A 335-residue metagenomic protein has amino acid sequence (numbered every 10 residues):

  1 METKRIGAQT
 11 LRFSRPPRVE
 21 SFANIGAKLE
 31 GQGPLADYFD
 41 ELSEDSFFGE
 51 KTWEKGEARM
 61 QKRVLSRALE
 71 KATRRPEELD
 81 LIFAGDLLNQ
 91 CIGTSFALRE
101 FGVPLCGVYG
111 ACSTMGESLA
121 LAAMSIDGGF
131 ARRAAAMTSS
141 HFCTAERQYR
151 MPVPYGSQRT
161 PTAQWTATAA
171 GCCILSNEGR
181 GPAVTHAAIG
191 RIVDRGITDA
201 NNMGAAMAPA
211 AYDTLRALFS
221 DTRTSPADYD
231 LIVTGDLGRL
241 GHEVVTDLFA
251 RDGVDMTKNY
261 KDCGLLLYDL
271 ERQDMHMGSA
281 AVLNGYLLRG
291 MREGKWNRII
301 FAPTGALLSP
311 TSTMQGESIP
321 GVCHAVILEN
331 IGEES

Functional and structural regions predicted by a protein language model:
M1-E54, P152-A217, D221-T224, K258-L270 (+3 more regions): Condensing-enzyme catalytic core mediating Claisen C-C bond formation in acyl metabolism
V19, W53-C112, D228-E243: Conserved beta-ketoacyl condensing-enzyme motif
I25, A84-Q90, S140-H141, R180 (+1 more regions): Short glycine-enriched loops at secondary-structure junctions
E57-T73, L119-L121, A206-D221, V282-L287: Short, well-ordered amphipathic alpha-helical segments that serve as non-catalytic structural scaffolds within diverse
A84-G85, A134-S140, L175, I299-T304: Short beta-strand segments
L87-G102, F142-Y155, G241-H242, V282 (+1 more regions): Active-site-adjacent elements of ketosynthase-type condensing enzymes
S95-L98, L237-D252, T311-S318: Short glycine/threonine-rich loop-to-helix capping motif typified by GTGT followed within a few residues by an Asp-Pro
Y109-A136, L175, M277-K295: Active-site-proximal alpha-helical scaffold in enzymes
